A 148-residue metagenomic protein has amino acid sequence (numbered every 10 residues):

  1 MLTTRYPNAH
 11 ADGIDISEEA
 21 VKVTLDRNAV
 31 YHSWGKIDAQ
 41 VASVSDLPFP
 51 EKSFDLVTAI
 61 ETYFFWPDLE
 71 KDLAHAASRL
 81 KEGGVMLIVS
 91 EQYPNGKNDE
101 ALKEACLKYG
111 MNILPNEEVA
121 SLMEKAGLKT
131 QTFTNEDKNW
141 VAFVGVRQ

Functional and structural regions predicted by a protein language model:
M1-D46: Class I SAM-dependent methyltransferase SAM/SAH-binding core
S45-V57: A short acidic, Gly/Pro-enriched loop at the edge of an enzyme's catalytic core that lines a small-molecule cofactor
L56-L69: A short SAM/SAH-binding and catalytic strip from SAM-dependent methyltransferases
E70-E82: A short glycine-rich, Lys/Arg-flanked "PGG" loop and its adjoining helix->strand segment in the class I
G83-S90: Conserved beta-strand signature within the Rossmann-like core of class I S-adenosyl-L-methionine
Q92-G110: Short, glycine-/aromatic-enriched active-site segment of Class I SAM-dependent methyltransferases
G110-A126: Short alpha-helix
A126-Q148: Core SAM-dependent methyltransferase catalytic element
